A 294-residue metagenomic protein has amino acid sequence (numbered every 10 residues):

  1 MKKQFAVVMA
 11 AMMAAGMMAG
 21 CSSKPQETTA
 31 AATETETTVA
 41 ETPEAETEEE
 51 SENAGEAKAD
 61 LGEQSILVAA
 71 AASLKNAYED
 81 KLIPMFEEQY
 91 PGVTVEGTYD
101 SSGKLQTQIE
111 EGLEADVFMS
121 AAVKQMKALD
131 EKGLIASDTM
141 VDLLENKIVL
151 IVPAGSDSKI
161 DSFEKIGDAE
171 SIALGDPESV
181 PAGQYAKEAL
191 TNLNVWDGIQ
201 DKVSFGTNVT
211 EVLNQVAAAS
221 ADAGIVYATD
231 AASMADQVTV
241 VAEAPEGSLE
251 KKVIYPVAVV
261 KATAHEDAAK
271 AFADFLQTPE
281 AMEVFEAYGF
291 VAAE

Functional and structural regions predicted by a protein language model:
M1-V7, A11: Positively charged n-region of N-terminal signal peptides that target proteins for export
G16-G20: C-terminal motif of bacterial Sec signal peptides marking the signal peptidase cleavage site
S23-K81, M85, G103, E110 (+4 more regions): Exported/periplasmic ABC-transporter solute-binding proteins
I66, V93-V95, I148: Conserved beta-strand core positions
P84-G97: Signal peptide-proximal N-terminal region of secreted/periplasmic/extracellular or secretory-lumen proteins
G92, E114-A115, A221: Short, high-confidence coil segments that cap the C-terminus of an alpha-helix and link into the following beta-strand
D116-S120: Periplasmic-binding protein-like
T139-I148: Short, glycine-/small- and polar/acidic-enriched structural segments that line small-molecule recognition paths
